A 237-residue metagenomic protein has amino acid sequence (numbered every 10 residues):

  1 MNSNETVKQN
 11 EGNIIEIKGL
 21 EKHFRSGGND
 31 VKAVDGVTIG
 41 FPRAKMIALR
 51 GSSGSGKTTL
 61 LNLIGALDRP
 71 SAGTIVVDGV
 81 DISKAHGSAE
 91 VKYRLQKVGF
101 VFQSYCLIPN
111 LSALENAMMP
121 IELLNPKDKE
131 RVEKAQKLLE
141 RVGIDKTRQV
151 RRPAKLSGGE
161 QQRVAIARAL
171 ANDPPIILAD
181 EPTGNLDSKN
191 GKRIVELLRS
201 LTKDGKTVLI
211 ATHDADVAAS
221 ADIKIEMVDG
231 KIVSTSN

Functional and structural regions predicted by a protein language model:
R50-S52: The feature captures the beta-strand-to-loop junction immediately N-terminal to the Walker
G65: Helix-to-loop junction immediately C-terminal to a conserved catalytic motif
G73-D81: Conserved ABC transporter NBD signature motif
V80-D81, K129-T147: Conserved ABC ATPase "signature" region
L111-P120: Short coil-to-helix segment of the ABC ATPase nucleotide-binding domain corresponding to the Q-loop/switch region
R152-L156, E160-Q162: Conserved ABC ATPase signature
D173: Conserved catalytic motifs of ABC-family nucleotide-binding domains
